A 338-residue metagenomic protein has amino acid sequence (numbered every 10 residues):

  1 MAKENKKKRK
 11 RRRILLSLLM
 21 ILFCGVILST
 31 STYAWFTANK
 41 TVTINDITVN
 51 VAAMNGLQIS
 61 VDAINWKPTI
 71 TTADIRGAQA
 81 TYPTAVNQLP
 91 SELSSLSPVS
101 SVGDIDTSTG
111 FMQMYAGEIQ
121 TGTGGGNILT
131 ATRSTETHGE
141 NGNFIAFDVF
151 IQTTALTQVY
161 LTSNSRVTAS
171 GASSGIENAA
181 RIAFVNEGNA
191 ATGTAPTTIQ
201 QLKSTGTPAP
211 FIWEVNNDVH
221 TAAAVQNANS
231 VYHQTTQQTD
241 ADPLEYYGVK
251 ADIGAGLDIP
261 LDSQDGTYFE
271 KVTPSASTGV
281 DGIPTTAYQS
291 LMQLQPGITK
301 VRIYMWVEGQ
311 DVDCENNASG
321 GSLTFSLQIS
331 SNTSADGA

Functional and structural regions predicted by a protein language model:
K3-S94, N317-A338: Short, polar/proline-rich extracytoplasmic segments that appear immediately after membrane translocation
A38, Y115-N178, A224-A338: C-terminal, structured domain-capping segment
T48, A53, T153-A155, N186: Short, flexible loop/turn elements at secondary-structure junctions
M54-V61, A169-T197, S334-G337: Short aromatic-acidic-glycine turn motif
A63-S134, N143-I145: N-terminal pilin/flagellin-like segments and related low-complexity appendage regions
A80-G103, A183-T267: Low-complexity, serine/threonine/proline-enriched polar segments
